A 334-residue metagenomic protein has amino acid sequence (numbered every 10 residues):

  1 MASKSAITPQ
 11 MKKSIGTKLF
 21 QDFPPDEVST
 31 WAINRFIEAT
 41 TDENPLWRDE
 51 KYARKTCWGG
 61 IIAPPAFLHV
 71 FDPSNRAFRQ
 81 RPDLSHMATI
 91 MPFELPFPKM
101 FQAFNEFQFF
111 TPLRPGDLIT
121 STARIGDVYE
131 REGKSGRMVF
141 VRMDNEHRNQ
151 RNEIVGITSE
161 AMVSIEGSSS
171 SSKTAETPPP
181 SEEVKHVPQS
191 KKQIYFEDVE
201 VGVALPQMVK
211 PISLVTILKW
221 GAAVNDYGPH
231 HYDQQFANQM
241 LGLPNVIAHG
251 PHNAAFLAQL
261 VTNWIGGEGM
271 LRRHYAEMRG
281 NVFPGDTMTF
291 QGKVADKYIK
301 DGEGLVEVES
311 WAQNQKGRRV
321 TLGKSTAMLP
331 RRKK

Functional and structural regions predicted by a protein language model:
M1-Q21, Q102-P206, M278-K334: HotDog/MaoC-like acyl-thioester-processing domains
A2-F104, S169-M270, K334: Hot-dog-fold acyl-thioester-processing enzymes
P244-K297, Q313-Q315: Catalytic-pocket segment enriched in acidic/His residues
